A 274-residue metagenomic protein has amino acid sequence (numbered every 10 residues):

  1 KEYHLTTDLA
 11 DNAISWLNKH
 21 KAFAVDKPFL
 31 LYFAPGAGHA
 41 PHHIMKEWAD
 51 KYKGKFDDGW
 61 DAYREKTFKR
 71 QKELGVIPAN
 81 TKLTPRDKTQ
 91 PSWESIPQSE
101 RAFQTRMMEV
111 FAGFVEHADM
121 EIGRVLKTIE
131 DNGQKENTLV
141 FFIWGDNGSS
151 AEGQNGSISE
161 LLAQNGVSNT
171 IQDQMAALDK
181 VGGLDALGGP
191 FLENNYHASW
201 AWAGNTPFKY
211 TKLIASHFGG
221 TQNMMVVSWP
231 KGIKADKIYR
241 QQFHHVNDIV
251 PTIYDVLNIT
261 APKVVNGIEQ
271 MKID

Functional and structural regions predicted by a protein language model:
K1, G54, L126-K127, L162 (+1 more regions): Substrate-binding rim/cap in mid-to-C-terminal beta-strand-loop elements of soluble/periplasmic
K1, Q90-M107, S228-K234: Short glycine/proline-rich turn/loop motifs
E2-T6, E100-E116, N194, S216: Short acidic-aromatic active-site loops that bind/stabilize oxyanions
Y3, W16, W60, W93 (+2 more regions): Tryptophan-centered motif/residue detector
H4-D11, E65, E109, E116-G123 (+3 more regions): A structural signal for well-ordered alpha-helical segments within the folded catalytic domains of diverse enzymes
T6-D87, F114, A118, G123 (+3 more regions): Active-site regions of oxyanion-processing enzymes, predominantly non-cytosolic
V25-D26, V110, K135, A203 (+2 more regions): A generic fold-level signal
E73-E94, M175-L192: Extended, charge-rich helix/loop segments that form flexible, surface "patches" used to engage negatively charged
